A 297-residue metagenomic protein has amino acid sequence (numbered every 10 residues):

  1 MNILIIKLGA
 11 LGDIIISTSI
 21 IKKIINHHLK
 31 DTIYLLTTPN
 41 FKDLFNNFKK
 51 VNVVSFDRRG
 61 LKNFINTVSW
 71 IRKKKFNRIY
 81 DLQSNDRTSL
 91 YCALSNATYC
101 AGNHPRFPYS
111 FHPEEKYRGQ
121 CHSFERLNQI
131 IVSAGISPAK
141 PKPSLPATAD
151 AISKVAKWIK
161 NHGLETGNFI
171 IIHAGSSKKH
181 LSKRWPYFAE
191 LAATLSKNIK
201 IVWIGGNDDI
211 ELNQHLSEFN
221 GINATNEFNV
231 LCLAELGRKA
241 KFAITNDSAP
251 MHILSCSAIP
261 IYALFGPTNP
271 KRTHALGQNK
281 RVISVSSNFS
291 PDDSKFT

Functional and structural regions predicted by a protein language model:
M1-T297: Catalytic machinery of carbohydrate-active enzymes, primarily nucleotide-sugar-dependent glycosyltransferases
